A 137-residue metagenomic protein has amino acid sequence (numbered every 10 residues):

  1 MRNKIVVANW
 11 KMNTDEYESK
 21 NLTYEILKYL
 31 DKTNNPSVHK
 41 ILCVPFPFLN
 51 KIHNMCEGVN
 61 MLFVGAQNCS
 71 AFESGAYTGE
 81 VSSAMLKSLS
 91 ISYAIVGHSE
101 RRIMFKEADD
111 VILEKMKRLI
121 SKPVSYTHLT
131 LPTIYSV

Functional and structural regions predicted by a protein language model:
M1-F72, T78: Conserved N-terminal beta1-alpha1 strand-loop-helix module at the mouth
R2, S88-I91, I120-Y126: Short coil-to-beta-strand
H39-C43, V96, S125-L129: Short beta-strand segments at enzyme active-site cores
H53-V59, K87-S88, R118-S121: Acidic (Asp/Glu)-rich catalytic clusters
C56-V64, S90-A94, S125: Glycine-enriched alpha-helix->loop->beta-strand junction motifs that scaffold or abut catalytic
A66-L113: Glycine/small-residue-rich loop that forms an oxyanion/phosphate-binding "nest" at active or ligand-binding sites
K106-L129: Portal/gating segments that form or line small-molecule/metal binding sites
H128-V137: Single conserved hydrophobic/aromatic residue that forms the stacking wall/gate of nucleotide- or nucleobase-binding
